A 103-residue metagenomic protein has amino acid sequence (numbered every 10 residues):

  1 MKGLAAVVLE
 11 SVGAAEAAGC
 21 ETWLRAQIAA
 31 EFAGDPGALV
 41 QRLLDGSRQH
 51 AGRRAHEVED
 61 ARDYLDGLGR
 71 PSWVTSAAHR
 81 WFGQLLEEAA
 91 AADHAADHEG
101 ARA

Functional and structural regions predicted by a protein language model:
M1-A92: Helical "substrate-binding/catalytic lid" subdomain of Rossmann-like NAD(P)-dependent dehydrogenases/reductases
A91-A103: Short, basic/aromatic-enriched C-terminal tail that caps enzymatic domains
